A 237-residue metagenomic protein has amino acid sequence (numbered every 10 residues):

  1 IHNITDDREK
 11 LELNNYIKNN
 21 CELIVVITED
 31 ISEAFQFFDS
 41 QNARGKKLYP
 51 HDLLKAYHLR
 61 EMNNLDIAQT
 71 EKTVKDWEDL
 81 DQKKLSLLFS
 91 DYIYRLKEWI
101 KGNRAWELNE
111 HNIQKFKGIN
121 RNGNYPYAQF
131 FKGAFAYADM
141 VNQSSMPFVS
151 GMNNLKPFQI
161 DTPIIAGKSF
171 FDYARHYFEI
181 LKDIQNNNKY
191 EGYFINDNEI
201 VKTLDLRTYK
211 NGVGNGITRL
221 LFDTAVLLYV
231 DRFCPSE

Functional and structural regions predicted by a protein language model:
I1-E237: Flexible coil/loop and intrinsically disordered segments
